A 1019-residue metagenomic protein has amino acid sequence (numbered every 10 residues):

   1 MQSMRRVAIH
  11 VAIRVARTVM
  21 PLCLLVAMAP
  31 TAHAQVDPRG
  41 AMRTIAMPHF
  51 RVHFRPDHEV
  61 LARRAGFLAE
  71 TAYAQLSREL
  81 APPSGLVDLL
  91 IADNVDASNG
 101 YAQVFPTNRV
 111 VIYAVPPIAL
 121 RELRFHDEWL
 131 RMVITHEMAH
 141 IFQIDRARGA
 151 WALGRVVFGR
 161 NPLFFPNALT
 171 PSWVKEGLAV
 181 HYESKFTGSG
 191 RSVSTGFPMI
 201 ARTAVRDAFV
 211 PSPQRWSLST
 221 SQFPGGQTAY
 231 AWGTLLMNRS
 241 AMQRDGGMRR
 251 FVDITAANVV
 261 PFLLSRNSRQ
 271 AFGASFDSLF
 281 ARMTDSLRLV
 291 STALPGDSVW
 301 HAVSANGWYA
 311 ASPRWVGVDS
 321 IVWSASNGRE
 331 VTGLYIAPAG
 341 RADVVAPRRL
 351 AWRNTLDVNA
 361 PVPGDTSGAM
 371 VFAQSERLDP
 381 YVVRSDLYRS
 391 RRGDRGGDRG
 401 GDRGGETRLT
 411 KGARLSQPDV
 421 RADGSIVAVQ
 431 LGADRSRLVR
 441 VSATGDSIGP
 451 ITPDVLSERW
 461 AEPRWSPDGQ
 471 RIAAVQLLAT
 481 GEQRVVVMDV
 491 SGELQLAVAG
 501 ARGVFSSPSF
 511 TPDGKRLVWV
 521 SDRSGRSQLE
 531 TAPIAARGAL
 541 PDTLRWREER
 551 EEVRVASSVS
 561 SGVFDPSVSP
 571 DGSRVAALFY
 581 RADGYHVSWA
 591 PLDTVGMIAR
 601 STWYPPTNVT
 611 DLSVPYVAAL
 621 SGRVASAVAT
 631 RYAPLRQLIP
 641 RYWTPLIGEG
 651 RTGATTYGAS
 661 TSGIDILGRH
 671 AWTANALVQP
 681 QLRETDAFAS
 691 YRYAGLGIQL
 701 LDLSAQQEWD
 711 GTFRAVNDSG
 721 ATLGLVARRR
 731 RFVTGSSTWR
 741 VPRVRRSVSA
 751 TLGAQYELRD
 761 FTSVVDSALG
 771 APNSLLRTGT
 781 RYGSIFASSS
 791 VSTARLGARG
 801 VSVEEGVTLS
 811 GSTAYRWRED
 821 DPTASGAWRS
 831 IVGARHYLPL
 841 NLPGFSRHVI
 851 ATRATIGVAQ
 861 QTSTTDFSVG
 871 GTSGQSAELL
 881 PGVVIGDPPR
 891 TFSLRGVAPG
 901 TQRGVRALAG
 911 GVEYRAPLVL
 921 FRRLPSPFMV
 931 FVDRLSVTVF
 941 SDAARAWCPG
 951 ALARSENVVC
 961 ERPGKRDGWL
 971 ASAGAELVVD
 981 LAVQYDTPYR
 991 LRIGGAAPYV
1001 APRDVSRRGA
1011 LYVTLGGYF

Functional and structural regions predicted by a protein language model:
A34-F165, P171, S219: Juxtacatalytic substrate-recognition/specificity segment
Q35-A46, F223-T228, R250-T366, E406-T407: Beta/coil-rich, acidic/histidine-enriched accessory regions frequently appended to metallopeptidases
V36-P38, P106-T107, F125-V133, I141 (+2 more regions): Acidic/His/Gly-enriched intrinsically disordered linker/tail segments that often contain short helix/coil "MoRF-like"
S192, N306-W308, A325-Y335, A351-D357 (+10 more regions): A flexible loop/linker signature enriched in serine peptidases of the S9 family
S312, Y585-H586, P591-G697, G779-E805 (+5 more regions): Outer-membrane beta-barrel initiation region
W315, P363-G364, V420, W465 (+2 more regions): Residue-level recognition of a conserved intra-blade site in WD40 beta-propeller repeats
V318-D319, T366-G368, D423-S425, D468-Q470 (+2 more regions): Short coil/turn segments that connect the beta-strands within blades of beta-propeller domains
G622-V624, L701-V726, T734-T738, V764-W969 (+2 more regions): C-terminal outer-membrane beta-barrel translocator/porin domains of Gram-negative envelope proteins and their
